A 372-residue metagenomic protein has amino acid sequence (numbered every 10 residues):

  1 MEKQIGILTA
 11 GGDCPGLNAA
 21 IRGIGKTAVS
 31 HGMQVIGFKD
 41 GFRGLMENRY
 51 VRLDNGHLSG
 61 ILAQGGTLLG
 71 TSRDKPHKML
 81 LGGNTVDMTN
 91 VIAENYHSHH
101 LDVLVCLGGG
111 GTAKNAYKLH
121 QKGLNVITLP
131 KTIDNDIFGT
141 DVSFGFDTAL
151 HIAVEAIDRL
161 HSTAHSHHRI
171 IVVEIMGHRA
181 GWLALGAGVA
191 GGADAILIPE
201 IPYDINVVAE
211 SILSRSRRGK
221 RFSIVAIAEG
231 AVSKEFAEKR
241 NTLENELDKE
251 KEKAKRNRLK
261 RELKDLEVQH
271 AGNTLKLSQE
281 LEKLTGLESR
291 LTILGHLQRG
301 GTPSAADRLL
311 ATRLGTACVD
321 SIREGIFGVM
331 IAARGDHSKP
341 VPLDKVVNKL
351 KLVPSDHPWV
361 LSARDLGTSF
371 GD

Functional and structural regions predicted by a protein language model:
M1-T9, A20-H100, G111, I227 (+6 more regions): A cross-family phosphate/adenosyl-ligand binding-site feature
L8-L17, M176, D307: Short, glycine-rich nucleotide/cofactor-binding loops
L8-T9, F38-K39, G70, C106-G108 (+6 more regions): Short beta-strand segments
A20-I24, G110-L124, A184: Short Gly/Thr/Asp-enriched flexible loops that form oxyanion-binding sites at enzyme active sites
G32, F38-K39, L119-S143, L150 (+1 more regions): Short, acidic/small-residue loops that bind anionic groups at enzyme active sites
N95, V103-G108, A116-K118, F146-A164 (+1 more regions): Accessory alpha-helical/coil subdomains and C-terminal extensions that flank or cap enzyme catalytic cores
H161, S216, V319-I326: Short, hydrophobic alpha-helical segments
